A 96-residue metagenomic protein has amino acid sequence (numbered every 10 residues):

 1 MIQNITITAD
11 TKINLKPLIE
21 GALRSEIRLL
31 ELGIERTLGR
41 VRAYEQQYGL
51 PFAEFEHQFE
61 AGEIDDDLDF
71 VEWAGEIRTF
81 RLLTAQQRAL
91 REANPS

Functional and structural regions predicted by a protein language model:
M1-E54, L83-S96: Small, basic N-terminal interaction modules of short regulatory proteins
Y44-G75: Amphipathic, hydrophobic secondary-structure cores in small proteins
D66, V71-N94: Short, compact, well-ordered microdomains
